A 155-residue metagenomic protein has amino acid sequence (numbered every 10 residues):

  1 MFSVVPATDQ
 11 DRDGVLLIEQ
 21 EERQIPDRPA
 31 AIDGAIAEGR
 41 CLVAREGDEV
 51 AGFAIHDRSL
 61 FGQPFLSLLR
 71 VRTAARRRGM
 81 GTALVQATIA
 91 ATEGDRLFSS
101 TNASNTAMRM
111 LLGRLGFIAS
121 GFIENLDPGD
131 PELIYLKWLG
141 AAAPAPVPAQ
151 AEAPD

Functional and structural regions predicted by a protein language model:
F2, P6-R72, V85, N125 (+2 more regions): Acetyl-CoA-dependent GNAT
A35, A91-T92: Alpha-helix C-cap/termination motif
L68-R76, T101-N102: A short, internal acetyl-CoA/4′-phosphopantetheine-binding micro-motif in the GNAT/acyltransferase core
V71, R77-A90, M110-R114: Conserved acetyl-CoA-binding loop-helix of GNAT-fold acetyltransferases
T92-A103: Conserved GNAT acetyl-CoA-binding A-motif
F98-S100, G116-I134: Conserved catalytic-core motifs of GNAT/GCN5-like acyltransferases
A141-A145: Short, charged/polar, Gly/Pro-enriched secondary-structure boundary elements
V147-D155: Intrinsically disordered, low-complexity acidic/proline-/asparagine-rich linker or regulatory tail/stalk regions
